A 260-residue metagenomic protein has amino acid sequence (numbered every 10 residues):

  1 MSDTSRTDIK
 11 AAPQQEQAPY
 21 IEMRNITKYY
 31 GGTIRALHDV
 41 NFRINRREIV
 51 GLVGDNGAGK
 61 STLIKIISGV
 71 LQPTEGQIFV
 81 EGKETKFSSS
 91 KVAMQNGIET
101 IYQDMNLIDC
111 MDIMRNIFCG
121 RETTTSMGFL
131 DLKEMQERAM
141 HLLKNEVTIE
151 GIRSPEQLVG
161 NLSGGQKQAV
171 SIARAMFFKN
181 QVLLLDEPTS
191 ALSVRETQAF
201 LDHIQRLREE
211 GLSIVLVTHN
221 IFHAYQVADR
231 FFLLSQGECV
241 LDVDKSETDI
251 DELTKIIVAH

Functional and structural regions predicted by a protein language model:
M1-D8: N-terminal acidic, proline/glycine-rich, low-complexity intrinsically disordered segments
D3, P13-H260: Glycine-rich phosphate-binding loops of nucleotide-dependent enzymes
